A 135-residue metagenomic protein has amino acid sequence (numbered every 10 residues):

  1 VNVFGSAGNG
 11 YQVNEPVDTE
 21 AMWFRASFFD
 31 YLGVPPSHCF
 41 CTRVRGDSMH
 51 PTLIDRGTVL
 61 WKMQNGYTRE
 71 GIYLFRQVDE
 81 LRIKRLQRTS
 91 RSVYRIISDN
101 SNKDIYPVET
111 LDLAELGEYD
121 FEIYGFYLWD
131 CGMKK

Functional and structural regions predicted by a protein language model:
V1-D55, G117-E122, W129-K135: Short, positionally conserved secondary-structure boundary motifs
C41-R45, L74-R76, R95-D99: Short, acidic/hydrophobic/Gly-rich beta-strand patch recurrent on exposed beta strands that often constitutes part
L53, Y67-T68: Short, well-ordered loop/turn sites that connect or cap secondary structure elements
G57-T58, G71: Structural motif
L60-W61, L74: Hydrophobic beta-strand signal
G71-I83, Q87-S92: Short, compositionally biased
T89-K135: Glycine- and charge-enriched low-complexity intrinsically disordered segments
